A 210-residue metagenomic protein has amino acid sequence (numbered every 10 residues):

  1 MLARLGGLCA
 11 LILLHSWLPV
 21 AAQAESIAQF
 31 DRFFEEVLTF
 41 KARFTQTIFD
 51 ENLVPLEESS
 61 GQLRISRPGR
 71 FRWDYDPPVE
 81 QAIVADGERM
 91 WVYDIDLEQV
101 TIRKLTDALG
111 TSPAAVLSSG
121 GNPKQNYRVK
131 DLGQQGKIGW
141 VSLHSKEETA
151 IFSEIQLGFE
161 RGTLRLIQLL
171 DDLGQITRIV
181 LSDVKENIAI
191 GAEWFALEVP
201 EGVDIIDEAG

Functional and structural regions predicted by a protein language model:
M1-A3: N-terminal secretory signal peptides that target proteins for export/translocation
G6-W17: Bacterial N-terminal signal peptides
L18-A24: Sec/Tat signal peptide C-region and signal peptidase I cleavage site
E25-D50, V54-E57, V84, V92-S153 (+1 more regions): Flexible, processing/modification-adjacent segments and terminal tails in exported/periplasmic/extracellular proteins
I48, I65-R67, R161: Beta-strand elements of well-folded, non-transmembrane domains
L56-Q62, G174: Amphipathic hydrophobic-ligand
Q62-S112, T177-R178: An acidic-aromatic
T101, Q125-R128, Q134-A209: Gly/Pro-enriched, hydrophobic low-complexity segments that function as extracytoplasmic propeptides/linkers
